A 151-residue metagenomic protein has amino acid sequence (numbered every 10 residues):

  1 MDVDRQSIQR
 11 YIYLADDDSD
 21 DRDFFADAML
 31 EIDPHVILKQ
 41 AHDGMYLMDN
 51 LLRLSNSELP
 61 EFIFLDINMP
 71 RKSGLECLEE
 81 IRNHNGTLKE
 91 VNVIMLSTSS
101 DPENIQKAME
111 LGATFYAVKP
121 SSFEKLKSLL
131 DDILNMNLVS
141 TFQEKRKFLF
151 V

Functional and structural regions predicted by a protein language model:
M1-Y13, S19-P34, S122-V151: Non-catalytic signal-transmission and effector/linker regions of two-component phosphorelay proteins
A15-D16, F25, A41, I63: Conserved sequence signature across two-component system core domains
Q40-F62: Acidic, metal-coordinating helix/loop segments flanking the phosphotransfer/catalytic sites of two-component signaling
M69-P70: Receiver (REC) domain active-site loop signature in two-component systems and cognate sites in sensor histidine kinases
T114: Short, glycine/charged-rich "phosphate-handling" switch motifs in NTP-dependent and phosphotransfer domains
K119: A Lys-centered signature of the CheY-like receiver
